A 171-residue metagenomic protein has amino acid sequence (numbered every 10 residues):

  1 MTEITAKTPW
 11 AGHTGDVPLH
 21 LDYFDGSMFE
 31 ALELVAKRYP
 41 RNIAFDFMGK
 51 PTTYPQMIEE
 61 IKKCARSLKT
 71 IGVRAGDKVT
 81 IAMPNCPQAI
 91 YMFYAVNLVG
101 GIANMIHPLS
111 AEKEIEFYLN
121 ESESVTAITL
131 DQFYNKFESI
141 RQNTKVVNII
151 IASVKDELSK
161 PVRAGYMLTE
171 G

Functional and structural regions predicted by a protein language model:
M1-D25: Flexible, non-catalytic linker and terminal segments flanking ANL/adenylate-forming cores
M1-T5, W10, I81-P84, A103-S110: Short low-complexity stretches enriched in small and charged residues
D16-L19, M48-K50, G76-K78, G101 (+1 more regions): A short, structure-level motif marking secondary-structure boundaries and short turns
H20-Y23, Q56, A103-I106: Short, flexible loop segments at the rims of nucleotide/cofactor-binding pockets, characterized by
D22, E33, R41-C86, I90-Y94 (+1 more regions): Conserved AMP-binding/adenylate-forming core of the ANL superfamily
M28: Conserved donor sugar-nucleotide recognition element shared by glycan-biosynthetic enzymes
L98-G171: Structural core segment of the AMP-binding/adenylate-forming
